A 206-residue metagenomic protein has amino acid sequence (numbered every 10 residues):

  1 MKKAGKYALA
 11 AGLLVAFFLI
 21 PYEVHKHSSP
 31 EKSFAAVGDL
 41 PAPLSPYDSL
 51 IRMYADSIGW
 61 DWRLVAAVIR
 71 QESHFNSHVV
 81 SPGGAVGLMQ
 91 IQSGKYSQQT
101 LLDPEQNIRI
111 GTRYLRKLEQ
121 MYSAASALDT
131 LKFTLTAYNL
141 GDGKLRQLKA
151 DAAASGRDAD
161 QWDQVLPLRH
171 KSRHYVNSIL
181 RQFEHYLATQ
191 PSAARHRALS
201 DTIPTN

Functional and structural regions predicted by a protein language model:
K6-E23: Hydrophobic membrane-insertion alpha-helices, especially the h-region of bacterial N-terminal signal peptides
V24-F75, P104-I108, S123, Q182 (+1 more regions): Export/targeting segments at the very N-terminus of extracytoplasmic proteins
F34-P41, I51-Y54, S77-H78, S93-E105 (+3 more regions): Second-shell loop/turn segments in exported
D56, R70-H74, S93-Y96, T112-A124 (+2 more regions): Sec-exported extracytoplasmic/periplasmic mature domains
D61-A67, G83, L128-T136, W162: Alpha-helical scaffolds flanking conserved acidic
H78-T100, Q106-L115, D158: Substrate-binding/active-site groove segments that recognize and process beta-1,4-linked N-acetyl-hexosamine
T134-S192: Catalytic and substrate-binding regions of cell-wall glycan-acting enzymes that process beta-1,4-linked
R195-N206: Low-complexity, Gly/Ser/Thr/Pro-rich intrinsically disordered linker/tail segments
